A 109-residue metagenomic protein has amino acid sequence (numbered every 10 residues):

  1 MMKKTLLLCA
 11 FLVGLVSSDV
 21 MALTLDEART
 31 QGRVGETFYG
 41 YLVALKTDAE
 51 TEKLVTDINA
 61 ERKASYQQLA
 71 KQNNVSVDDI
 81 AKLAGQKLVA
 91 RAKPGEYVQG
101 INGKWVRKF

Functional and structural regions predicted by a protein language model:
M1-M2: N-terminal secretory signal peptides that target proteins for export/translocation
T5-G14: Sec-dependent N-terminal signal peptides
A10-F11, L69, P94: Enrichment for repetitive, rod-forming helical segments
S17-A22: Sec/Tat signal peptide C-region and signal peptidase I cleavage site
L23-D57, V77-F109: Amphipathic, charged alpha-helical segments and their helix-to-coil junctions in extracytoplasmic/peripheral assemblies
V55-A70: Short, well-ordered alpha-helical segments
